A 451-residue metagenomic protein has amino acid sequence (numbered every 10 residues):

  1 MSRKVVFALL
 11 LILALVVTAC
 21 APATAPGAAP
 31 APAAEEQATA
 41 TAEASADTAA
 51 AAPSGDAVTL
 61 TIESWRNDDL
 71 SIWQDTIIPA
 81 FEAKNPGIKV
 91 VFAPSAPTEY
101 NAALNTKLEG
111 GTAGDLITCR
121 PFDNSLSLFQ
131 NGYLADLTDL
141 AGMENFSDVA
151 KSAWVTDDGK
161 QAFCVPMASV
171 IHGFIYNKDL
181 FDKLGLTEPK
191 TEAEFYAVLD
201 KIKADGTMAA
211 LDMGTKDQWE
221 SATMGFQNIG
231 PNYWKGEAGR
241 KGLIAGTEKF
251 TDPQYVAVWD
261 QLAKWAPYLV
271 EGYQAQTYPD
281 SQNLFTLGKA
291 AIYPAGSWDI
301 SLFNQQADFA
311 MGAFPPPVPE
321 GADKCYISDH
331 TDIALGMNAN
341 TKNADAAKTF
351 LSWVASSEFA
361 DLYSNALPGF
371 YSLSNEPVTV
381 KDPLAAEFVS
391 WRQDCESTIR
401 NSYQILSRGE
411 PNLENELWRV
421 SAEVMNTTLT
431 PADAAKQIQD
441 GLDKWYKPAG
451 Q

Functional and structural regions predicted by a protein language model:
A38, A44, T48-A49, K89 (+3 more regions): Conserved C-terminal helix/tail region of periplasmic/extracytoplasmic solute-binding proteins
S45, A49-P53, R120-H172, Y196 (+4 more regions): Hinge/lid segment of periplasmic solute-binding proteins
W65, I77-I78, N124, D260-N343: Extracytoplasmic/periplasmic substrate-binding proteins
A80-V149, D179-K190, L284, A291-I292 (+7 more regions): Extracytoplasmic "Venus flytrap"/periplasmic binding protein-like
K107, G114-D115, E144-L180, A209-M213 (+2 more regions): A structural signal for short loop-to-beta-strand junctions that line the ligand-binding cleft of periplasmic/secreted
S125-Y133, K151-E188, Y196, G214-L243 (+2 more regions): Periplasmic solute-binding protein
V149-V155, S364-E416, E423, K447 (+1 more regions): Long, aromatic- and glycine/proline-rich binding clefts that accommodate carbohydrate-like moieties
L199-K201, D205, I244-Q274: Glycine-centered hinge/linker elements that transmit conformational signals in sensory and ligand-binding systems
